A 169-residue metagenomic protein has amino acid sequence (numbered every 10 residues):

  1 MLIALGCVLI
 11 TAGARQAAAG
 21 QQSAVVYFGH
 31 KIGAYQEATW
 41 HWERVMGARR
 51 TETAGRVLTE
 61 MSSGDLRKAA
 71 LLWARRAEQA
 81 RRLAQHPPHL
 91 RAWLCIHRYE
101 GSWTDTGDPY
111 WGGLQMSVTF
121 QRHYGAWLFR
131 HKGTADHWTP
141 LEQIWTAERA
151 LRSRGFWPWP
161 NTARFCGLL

Functional and structural regions predicted by a protein language model:
L5-R98, R164-L169: Intrinsically disordered, low-complexity, Pro/Ser/Thr/Asn/Gly/Ala-rich spacer/linker segments adjacent to signal
G20, C95, D108-L114, V118-L169: Catalytic and binding regions of secreted/periplasmic enzymes and modules that target cell-wall glycans
